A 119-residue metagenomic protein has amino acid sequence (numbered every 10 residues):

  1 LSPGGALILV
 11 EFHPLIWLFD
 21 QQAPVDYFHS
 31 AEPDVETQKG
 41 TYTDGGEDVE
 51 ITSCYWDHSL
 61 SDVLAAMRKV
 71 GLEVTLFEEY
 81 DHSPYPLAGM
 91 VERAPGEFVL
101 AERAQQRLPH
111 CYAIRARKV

Functional and structural regions predicted by a protein language model:
L1-P3: Helix-to-beta-strand junctions that scaffold the AdoMet/dcAdoMet cofactor pocket in Class I SAM-dependent enzymes
A6-T41: Conserved class I S-adenosyl-L-methionine
H13-D20, Y42-V49, L64-A65, C111-R117: Low-complexity, flexible helical/coil segments
P14-L15, Y80-H82: Conserved beta-strand edge residues that scaffold enzyme active sites
T41-I51, H82-Q106: Class I S-adenosyl-L-methionine
T41-T43, T52-E79: Short alpha-helix
K69-E73, M90-V119: Core SAM-dependent methyltransferase catalytic element
